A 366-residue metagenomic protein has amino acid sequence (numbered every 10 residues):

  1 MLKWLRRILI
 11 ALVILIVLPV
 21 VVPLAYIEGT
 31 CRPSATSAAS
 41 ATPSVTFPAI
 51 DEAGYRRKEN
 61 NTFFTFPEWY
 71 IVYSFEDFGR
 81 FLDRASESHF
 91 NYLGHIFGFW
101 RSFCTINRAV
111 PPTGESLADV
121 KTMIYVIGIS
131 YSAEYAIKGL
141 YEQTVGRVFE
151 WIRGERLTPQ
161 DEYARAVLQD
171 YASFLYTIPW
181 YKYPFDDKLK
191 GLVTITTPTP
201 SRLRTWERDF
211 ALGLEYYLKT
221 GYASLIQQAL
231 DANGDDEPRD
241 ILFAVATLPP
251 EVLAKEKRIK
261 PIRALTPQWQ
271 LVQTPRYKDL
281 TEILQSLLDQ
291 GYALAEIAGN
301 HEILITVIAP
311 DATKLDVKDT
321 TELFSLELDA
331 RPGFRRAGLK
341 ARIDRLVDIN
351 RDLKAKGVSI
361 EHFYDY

Functional and structural regions predicted by a protein language model:
L2-C31: N-terminal type II signal-anchor transmembrane helix that functions as the membrane-insertion/stop-transfer segment
I27-Y176: Long, solvent-exposed N-terminal ectodomains/accessory regions that are displayed to the extracellular/lumenal milieu
A38-A39, T46, Y55, G299 (+3 more regions): Compositionally biased, non-globular sequence tracts
P111, K121, I127, Y131 (+3 more regions): Regulatory modules associated with amino-acid/nitrogen control
T281, R345-E361: Mixed-charge, glycine-accented linear interaction segment located at domain edges/termini
